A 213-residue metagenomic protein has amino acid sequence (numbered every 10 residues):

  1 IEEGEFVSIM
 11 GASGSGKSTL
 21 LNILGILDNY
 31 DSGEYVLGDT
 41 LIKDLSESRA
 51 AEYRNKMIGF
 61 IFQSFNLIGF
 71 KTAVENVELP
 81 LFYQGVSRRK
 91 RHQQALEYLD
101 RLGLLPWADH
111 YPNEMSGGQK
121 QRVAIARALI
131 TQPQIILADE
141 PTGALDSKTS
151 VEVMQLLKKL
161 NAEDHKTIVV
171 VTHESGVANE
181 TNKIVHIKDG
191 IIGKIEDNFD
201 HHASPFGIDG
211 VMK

Functional and structural regions predicted by a protein language model:
I1-I187: ABC family nucleotide-binding domain
I191-K213: Conserved beta-strand-loop-alpha-helix hinge in the C-terminal portion of ABC ATPase nucleotide-binding domains
